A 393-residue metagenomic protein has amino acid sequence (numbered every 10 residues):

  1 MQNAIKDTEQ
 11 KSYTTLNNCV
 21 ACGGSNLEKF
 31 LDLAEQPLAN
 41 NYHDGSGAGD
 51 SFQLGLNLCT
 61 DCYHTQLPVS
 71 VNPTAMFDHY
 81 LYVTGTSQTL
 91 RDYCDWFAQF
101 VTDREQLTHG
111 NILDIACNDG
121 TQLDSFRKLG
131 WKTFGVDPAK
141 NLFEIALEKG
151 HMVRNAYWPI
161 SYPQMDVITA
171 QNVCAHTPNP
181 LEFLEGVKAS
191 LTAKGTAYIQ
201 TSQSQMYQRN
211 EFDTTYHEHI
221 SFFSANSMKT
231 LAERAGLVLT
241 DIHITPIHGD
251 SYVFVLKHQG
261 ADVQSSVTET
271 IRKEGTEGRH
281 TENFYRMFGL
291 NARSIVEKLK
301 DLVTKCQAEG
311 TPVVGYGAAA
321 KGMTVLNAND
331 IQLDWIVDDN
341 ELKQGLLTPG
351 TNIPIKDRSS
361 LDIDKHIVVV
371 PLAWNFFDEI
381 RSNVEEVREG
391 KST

Functional and structural regions predicted by a protein language model:
N3-T89, H243: N-terminal juxtadomain amphipathic helix that follows a signal peptide/anchor or precedes a small N-terminal auxiliary
G49-I145, G150, N155, E211-F212 (+3 more regions): Extended interfacial segments that mediate partner engagement and assembly in macromolecular machines
D137, D338-N340: Conserved acidic E/D residue at the C-terminus of a beta-strand in Rossmann-like folds
I160-P163, C174-P178, T351-T393: Phosphate-bearing ligand-interacting subdomains that bind or position ATP/ADP/UDP/GDP/NAD(P) or nucleotide-linked
T169: A conserved beta-strand element that flanks and buttresses the S-adenosyl-L-methionine
L181-T196: A short glycine-rich, Lys/Arg-flanked "PGG" loop and its adjoining helix->strand segment in the class I
A197-S221, A225-S227: Short, glycine-/aromatic-enriched active-site segment of Class I SAM-dependent methyltransferases
H248-N291: Flexible, glycine-/basic-rich loop-and-beta segments that form/coincide with the SAM-dependent methyltransferase
